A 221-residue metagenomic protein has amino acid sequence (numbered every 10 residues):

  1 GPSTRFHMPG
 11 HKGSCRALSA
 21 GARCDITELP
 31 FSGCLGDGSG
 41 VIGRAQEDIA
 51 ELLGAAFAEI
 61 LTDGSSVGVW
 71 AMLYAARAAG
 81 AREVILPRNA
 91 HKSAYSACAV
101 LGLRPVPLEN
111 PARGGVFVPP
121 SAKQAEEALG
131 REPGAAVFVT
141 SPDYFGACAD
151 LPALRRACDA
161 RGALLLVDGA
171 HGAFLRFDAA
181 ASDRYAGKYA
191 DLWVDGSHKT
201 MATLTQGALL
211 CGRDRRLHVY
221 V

Functional and structural regions predicted by a protein language model:
G1, A45-E47, A180, G196: Intrinsically disordered, low-complexity boundary segments flanking structured domains
G1-C24: N-terminal glycine-rich, Lys/His-bearing helix-loop that initiates the first secondary-structure elements of many
G1-T4, K12, P30, L53 (+2 more regions): Generic secondary-structure transition motif, activating predominantly at the C-termini of alpha-helices
M8-G10, E28-F31, D37, A147 (+2 more regions): Generic structural "secondary-structure junction" signal
L18-V67, N89: Conserved N-terminal alpha-helix of the aminotransferase class I/II PLP-enzyme fold
L52-A58, S65-V221: Conserved PLP-enzyme active-site core in the AAT-like
